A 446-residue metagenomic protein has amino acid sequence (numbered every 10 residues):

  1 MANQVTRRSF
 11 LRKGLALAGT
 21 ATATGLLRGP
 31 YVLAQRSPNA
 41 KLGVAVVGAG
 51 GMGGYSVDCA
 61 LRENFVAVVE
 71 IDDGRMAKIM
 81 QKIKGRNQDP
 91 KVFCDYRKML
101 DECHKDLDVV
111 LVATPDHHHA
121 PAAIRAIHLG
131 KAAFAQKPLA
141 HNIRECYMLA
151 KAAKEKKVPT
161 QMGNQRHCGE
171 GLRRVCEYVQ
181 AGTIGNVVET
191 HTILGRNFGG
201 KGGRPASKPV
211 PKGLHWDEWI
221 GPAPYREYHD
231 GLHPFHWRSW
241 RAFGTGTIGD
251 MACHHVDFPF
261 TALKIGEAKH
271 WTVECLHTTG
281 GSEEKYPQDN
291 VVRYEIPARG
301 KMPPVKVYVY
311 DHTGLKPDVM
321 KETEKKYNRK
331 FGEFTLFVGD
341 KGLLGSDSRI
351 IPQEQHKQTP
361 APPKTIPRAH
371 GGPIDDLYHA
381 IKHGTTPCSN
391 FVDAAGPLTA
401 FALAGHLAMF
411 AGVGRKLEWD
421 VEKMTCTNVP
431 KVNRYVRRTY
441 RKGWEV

Functional and structural regions predicted by a protein language model:
A2-A135, R144-P159: N-terminal glycine-/serine-/threonine-rich beta1-alpha1-beta2 phosphate-ribose binding loop of Rossmann-like
G43-V47, A67-E70, L111-V112, F134-A135 (+7 more regions): Structural recognition of the beta-strand scaffold that forms the well-ordered cores of secreted hydrolase catalytic
M80, L111, A123, I127 (+9 more regions): Short, well-ordered alpha-helical packing segments
K91-F93, Q161, E274, E418: General small-molecule cofactor/ligand-binding pocket signal
F93, A113-H118, L139-H141, Q165-G169 (+2 more regions): Short, solvent-exposed turn/loop segments enriched in Gly/Ser/Thr/Pro and often Arg
A132-F134, A140-E218: A contiguous active-site-proximal alpha/beta segment in oxidoreductase catalytic domains
R174, N186, H191-I193, N197-D393 (+1 more regions): Contiguous beta-strand/loop segments that form the cofactor/metal-binding neighborhood of enzyme cores
